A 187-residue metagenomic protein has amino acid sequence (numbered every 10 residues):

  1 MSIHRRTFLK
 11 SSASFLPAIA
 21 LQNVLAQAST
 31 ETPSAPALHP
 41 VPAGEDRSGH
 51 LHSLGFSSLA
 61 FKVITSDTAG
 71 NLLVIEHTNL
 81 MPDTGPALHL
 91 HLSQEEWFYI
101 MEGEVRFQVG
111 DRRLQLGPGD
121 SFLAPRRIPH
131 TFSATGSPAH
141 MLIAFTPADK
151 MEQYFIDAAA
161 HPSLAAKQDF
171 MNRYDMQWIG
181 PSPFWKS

Functional and structural regions predicted by a protein language model:
M1-S2, T7-A28: N-terminal export signals
N23-S58, A160, S187: C-terminal segment of N-terminal export signals and the immediately downstream linker at the start of the mature
H52-L88, E95: A short glycine-rich, His/Asp/Glu-containing loop-to-beta-strand
T78, L90-F107: Short, conserved beta-strand element in jelly-roll/cupin
R112-R126: Short acidic-glycine-tyrosine-enriched beta hairpin
R126-M151: Ligand-binding loop in jelly-roll beta-barrel domains
A159-S187: Acidic/histidine-enriched, glycine/proline-rich intrinsically disordered or flexible terminal extensions
